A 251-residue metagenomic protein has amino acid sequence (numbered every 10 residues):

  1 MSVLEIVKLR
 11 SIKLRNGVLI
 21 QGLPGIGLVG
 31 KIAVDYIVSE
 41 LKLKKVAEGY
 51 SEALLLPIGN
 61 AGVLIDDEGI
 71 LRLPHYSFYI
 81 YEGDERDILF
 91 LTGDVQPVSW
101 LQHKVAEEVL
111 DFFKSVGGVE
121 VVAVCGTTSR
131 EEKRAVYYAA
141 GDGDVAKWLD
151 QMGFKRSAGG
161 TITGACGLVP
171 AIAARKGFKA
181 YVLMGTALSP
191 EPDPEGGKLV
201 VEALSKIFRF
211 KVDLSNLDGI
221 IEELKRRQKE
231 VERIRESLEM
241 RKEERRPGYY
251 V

Functional and structural regions predicted by a protein language model:
M1-G93: N-terminal short beta-loop-beta anion/metal-coordinating cradle
L28-I32, W100-K104, E108, G164 (+2 more regions): Conserved active-site and cofactor/substrate-binding residues in soluble primary-metabolism enzymes
Y50, C125-T127, L188: Short, ordered loop/turn segments at secondary-structure junctions
R86, D94-D144: Internal, conserved structured core segments that host functional sites
L89-L91, E120-V122, K179-M184: Hydrophobic/aromatic beta-strand patches that form the interior of the parallel beta-sheet core in alpha/beta enzyme
E108-V121, A174-K179, I207-V212: Secondary-structure boundary elements
S129-I207, Y249: Catalytic cores of processing enzymes, dominated by hydrolases/peptidases, characterized by acidic/His-rich
K179-V251: Extended, histidine- and acidic-residue-enriched regions that form the cofactor-binding/catalytic faces
